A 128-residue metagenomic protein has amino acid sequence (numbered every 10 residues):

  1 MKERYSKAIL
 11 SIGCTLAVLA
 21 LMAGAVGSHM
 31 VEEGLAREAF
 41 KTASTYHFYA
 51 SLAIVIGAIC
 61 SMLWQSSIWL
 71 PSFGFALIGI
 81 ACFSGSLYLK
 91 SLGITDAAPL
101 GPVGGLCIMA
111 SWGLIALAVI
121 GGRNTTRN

Functional and structural regions predicted by a protein language model:
M1-K2, R123-N128: Short, charged juxtamembrane terminal tails flanking transmembrane helices
K2-T15, I68-A76: Interfacial segments of alpha-helical transmembrane regions
T15-A25, A39-L63, G74-A81: Core segments of alpha-helical transmembrane spans in multipass integral membrane proteins
G27-A36: Membrane-interface helix-loop junction between the first two transmembrane segments
R37-A43, D96-L106: Non-cytosolic membrane-interface motifs at loop->transmembrane helix junctions
Y49-G57, I108-L117: Hydrophobic cores of alpha-helical transmembrane segments in multi-pass inner/ER membrane proteins, independent
A58-L70, S91-I94: Juxtamembrane helix-break-helix junctions at the cytosolic face of small multi-pass alpha-helical membrane proteins
G85-L100, A118-G121: Membrane-helix boundary connector in multi-pass membrane proteins
